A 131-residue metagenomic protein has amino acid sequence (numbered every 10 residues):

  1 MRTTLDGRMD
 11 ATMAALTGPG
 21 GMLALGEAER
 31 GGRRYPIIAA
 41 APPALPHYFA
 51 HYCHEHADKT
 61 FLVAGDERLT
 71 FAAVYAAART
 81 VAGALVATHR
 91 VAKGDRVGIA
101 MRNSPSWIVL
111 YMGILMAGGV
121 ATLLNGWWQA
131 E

Functional and structural regions predicted by a protein language model:
M1-R2, L69: Short intrinsically disordered, low-complexity coil segments enriched in acidic
R2-G21, A39-F61, A76: A short N-terminal helical cap/helix-turn-helix that marks the beginning of AMP-binding/adenylate-forming
M13-L23, E27-A28, A100-R102: Short low-complexity stretches enriched in small and charged residues
G26-P36: Short, contiguous pre-domain boundary segments
R30-G32, A57, G119: Residue-level signal for pocket-adjacent positions within structured domains
I37-A41, A50, D58-M112, Q129-E131: Conserved AMP-binding/adenylate-forming core of the ANL superfamily
M112-A117, T122-L123: Short hydrophobic alpha-helices that are characteristic scaffold elements of the AMP-binding
G126: Metallo-beta-lactamase
